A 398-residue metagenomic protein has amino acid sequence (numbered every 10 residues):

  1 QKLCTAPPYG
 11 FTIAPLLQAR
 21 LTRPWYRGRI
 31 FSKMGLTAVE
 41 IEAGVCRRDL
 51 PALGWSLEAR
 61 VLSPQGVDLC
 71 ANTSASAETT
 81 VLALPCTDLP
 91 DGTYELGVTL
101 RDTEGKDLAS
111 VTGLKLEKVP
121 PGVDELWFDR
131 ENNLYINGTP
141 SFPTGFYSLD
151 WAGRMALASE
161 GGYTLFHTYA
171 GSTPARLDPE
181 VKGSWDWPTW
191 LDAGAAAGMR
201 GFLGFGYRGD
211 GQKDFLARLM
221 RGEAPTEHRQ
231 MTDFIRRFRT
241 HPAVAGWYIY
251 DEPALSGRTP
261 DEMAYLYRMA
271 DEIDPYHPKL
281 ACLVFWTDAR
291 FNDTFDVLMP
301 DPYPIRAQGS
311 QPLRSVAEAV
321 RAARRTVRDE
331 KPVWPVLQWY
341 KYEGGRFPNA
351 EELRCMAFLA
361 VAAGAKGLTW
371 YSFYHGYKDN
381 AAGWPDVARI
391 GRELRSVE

Functional and structural regions predicted by a protein language model:
T5-L16, R20-W55, A83-C86, P90-E398: Glycan-processing catalytic domains of CAZymes
E58-D68, T103: Change "in extracellular beta-sheet-rich domains … of secreted and cell-surface proteins" to "in beta-sheet-rich domains
Q65-T80: Solvent-exposed serine/threonine-rich low-complexity stretches and specific carbohydrate-binding patches
